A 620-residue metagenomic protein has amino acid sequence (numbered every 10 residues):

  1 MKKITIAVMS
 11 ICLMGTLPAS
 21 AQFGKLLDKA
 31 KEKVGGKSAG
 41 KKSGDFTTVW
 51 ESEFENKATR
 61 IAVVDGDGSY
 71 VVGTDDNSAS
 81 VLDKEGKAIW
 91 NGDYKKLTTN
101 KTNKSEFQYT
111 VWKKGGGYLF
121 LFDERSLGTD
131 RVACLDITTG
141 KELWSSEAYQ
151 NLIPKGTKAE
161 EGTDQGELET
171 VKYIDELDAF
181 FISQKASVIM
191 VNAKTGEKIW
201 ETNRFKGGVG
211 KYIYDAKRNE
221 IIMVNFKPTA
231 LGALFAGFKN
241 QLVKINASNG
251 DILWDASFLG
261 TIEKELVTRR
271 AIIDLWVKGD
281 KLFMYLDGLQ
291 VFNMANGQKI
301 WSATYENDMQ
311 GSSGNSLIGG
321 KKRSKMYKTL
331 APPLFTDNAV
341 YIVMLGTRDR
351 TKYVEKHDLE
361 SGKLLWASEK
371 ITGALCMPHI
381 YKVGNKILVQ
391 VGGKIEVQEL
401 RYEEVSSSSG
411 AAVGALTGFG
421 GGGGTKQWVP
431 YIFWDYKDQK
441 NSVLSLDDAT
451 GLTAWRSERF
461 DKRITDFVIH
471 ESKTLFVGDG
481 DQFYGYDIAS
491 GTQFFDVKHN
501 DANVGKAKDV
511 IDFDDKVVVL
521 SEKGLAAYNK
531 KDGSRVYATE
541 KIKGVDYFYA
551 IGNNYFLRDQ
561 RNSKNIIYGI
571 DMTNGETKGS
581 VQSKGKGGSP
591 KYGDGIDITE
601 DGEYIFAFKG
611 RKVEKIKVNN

Functional and structural regions predicted by a protein language model:
M1-A7: Bacterial N-terminal signal peptides that target proteins for export
A7-T16: Bacterial N-terminal signal peptides
L17-A21: Sec/Tat signal peptide C-region and signal peptidase I cleavage site
Q22-N620: Secretory-pathway ectodomains
